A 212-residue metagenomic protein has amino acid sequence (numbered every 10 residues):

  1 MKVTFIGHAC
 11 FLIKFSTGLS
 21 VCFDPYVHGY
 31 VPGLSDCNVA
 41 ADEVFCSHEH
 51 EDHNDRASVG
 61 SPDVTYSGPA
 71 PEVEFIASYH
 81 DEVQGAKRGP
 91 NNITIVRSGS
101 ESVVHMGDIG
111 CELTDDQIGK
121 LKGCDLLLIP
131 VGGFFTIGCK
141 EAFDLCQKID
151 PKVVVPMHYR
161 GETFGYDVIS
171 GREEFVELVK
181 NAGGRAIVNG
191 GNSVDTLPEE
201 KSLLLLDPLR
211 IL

Functional and structural regions predicted by a protein language model:
K2-F5, S20-D24, E72-S78, I93-I95 (+2 more regions): Active-site-proximal beta-strand elements of phosphoester/diester hydrolases
T4-I6, K87-R88, V153-L212: Binuclear metal-ion centers of metallo-dependent hydrolases, dominated by the metallo-beta-lactamase
I6, C10-F45, H53-D63, A77-G89 (+1 more regions): Pre-active-site segment of Zn-dependent metallo-hydrolases
D42, D125, K152: Conserved acidic residues
E43, S47-H53, T136, H158: Histidine-centered divalent metal-coordination motifs
H50, Y79, G110, G132-F134 (+1 more regions): Catalytic metal-binding/acid-base residues of hydrolase active sites
H53-S100, K180-E200: Metallo-beta-lactamase
V83-I149: Active-site-proximal loop/helix segments of hydrolase catalytic cores
